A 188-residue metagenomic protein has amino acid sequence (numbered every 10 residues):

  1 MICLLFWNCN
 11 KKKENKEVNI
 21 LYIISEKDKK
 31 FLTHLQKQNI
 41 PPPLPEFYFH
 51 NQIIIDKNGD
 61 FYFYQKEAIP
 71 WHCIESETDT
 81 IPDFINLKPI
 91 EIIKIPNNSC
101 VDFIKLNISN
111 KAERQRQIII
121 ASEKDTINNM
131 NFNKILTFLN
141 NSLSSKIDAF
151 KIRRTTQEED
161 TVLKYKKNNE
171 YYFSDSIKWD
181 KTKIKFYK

Functional and structural regions predicted by a protein language model:
L5-N8: C-terminal motif of bacterial Sec signal peptides marking the signal peptidase cleavage site
K11-K188: Long, low-hydrophobicity, acidic/polar, solvent-exposed interaction domains
